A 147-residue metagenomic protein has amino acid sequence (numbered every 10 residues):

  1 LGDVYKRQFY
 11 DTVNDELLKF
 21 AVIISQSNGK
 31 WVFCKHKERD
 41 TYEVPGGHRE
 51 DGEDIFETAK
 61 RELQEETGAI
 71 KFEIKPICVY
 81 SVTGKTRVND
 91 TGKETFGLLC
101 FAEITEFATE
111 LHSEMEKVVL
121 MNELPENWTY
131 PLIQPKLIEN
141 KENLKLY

Functional and structural regions predicted by a protein language model:
L1-Y5: Short, small-residue-biased leader/transition segments that mark boundaries at the very start of proteins
F9-T12: Long, compositionally biased, intrinsically disordered
N14-E16: Short loop/turn motifs at secondary-structure junctions and domain boundaries
L18-F20, T95: Short, surface-exposed coil-to-beta transition loops
A21-S25: Short beta-strand scaffold segments in enzyme catalytic cores
Q26-E65: Conserved Nudix-box catalytic region and its N-terminal flanking loop in Nudix hydrolases and closely related
E50-E73, Y80-I138: Unchanged
